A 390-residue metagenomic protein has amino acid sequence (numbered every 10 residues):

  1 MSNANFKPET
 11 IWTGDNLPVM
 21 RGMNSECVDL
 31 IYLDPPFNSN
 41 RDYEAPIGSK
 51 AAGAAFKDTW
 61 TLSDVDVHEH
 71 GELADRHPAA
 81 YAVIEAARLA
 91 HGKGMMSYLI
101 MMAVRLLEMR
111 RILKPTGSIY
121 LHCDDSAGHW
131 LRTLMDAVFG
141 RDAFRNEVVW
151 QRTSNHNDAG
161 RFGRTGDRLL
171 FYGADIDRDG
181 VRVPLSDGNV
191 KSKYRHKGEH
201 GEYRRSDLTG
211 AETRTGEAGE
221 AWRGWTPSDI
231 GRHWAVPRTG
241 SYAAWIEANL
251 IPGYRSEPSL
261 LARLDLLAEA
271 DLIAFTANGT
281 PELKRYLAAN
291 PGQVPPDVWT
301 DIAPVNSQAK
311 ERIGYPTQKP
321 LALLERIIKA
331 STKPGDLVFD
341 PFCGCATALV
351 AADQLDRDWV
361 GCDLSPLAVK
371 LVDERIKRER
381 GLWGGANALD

Functional and structural regions predicted by a protein language model:
M1-D373, R378-L382: Core catalytic lobe of class I
G385-D390: Long, charged amphipathic helices and adjacent flexible linkers at domain junctions
